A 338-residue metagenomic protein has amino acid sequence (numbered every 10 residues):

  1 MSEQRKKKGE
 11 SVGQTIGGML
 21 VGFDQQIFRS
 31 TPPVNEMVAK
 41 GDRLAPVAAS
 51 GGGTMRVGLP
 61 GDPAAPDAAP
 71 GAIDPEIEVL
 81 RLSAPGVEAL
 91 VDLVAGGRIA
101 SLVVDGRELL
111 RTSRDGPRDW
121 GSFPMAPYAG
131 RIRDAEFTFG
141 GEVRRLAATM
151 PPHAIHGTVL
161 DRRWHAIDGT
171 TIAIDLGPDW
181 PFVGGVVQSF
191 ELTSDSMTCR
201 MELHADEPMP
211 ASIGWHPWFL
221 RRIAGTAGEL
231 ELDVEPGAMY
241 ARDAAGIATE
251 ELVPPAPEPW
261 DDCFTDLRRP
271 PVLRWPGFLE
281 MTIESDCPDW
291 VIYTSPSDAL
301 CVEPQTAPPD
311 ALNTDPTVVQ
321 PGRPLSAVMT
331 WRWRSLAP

Functional and structural regions predicted by a protein language model:
M1-T15, V21, P32: Extreme N-terminal basic, low-complexity initiation segments that serve as generic localization/processing leaders
M55-R144, R269-S285, R323-A337: Beta-strand-rich N-terminal accessory domains
R56-A68, P208-P210, P217-D286: Active-site/ligand-binding surface loops and adjacent short beta/alpha elements that line catalytic pockets across
V57, D74, E142, A147-S194: Extended, loop-rich substrate-binding clefts of extracytoplasmic carbohydrate-active enzymes
I174-A224: Acidic, contiguous internal or C-terminal segments within carbohydrate-active enzymes that form a structured patch used
L279-P338: Active-site pocket scaffolds in enzymes
